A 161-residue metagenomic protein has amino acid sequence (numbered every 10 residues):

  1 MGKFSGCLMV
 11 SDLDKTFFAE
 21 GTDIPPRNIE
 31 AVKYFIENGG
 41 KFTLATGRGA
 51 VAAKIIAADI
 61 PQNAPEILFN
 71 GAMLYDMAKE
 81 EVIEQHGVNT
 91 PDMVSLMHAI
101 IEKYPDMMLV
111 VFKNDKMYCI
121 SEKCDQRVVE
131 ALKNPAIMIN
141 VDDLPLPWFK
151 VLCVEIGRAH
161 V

Functional and structural regions predicted by a protein language model:
M1-G6, E37: Short, Lys/Arg-enriched, disordered terminal segments
G2, I60, D143-P145: Solvent-exposed alpha-helices and their adjacent loops that cap or buttress functional pockets in soluble metabolic
S5-T22, L44: Asp-based phosphoryl-transfer active-site loop
S11, M73-M77, D142-P145: Short, basic/glycine-rich phosphate-binding loops at helix/coil junctions that contact nucleotide phosphates
D23-D125: Active-site phosphate-binding/coordination module
A99, K103-R158: Conserved acidic, metal-coordinating active-site core of Asp-based, Mg2+-dependent phosphoryl-transfer enzymes
